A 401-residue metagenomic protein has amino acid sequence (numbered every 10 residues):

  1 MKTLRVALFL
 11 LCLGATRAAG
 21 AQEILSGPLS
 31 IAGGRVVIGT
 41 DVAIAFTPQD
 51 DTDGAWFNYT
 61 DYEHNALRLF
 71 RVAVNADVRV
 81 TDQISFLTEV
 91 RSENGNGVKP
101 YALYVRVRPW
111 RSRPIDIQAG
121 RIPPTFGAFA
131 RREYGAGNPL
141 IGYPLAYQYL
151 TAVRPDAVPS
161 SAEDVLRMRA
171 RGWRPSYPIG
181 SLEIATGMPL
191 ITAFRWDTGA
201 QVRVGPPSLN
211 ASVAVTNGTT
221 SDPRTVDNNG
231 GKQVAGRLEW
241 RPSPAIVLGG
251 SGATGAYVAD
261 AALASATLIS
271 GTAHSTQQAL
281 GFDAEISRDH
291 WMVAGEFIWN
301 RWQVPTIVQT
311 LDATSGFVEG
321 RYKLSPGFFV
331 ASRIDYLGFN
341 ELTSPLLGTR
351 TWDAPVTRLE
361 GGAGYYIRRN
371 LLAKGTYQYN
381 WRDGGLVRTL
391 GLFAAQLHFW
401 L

Functional and structural regions predicted by a protein language model:
M1-L8: Bacterial N-terminal signal peptides that target proteins for export
A15-T16: N-terminal signal peptide c-region/cleavage motif recognized by signal peptidases
I24-P48, Y62-T220, G230-K232, E239-V247 (+1 more regions): Outer membrane beta-barrel
D51, D61, L103-V107, R121 (+3 more regions): Outer-membrane beta-barrel pore domains
G54-N58: Short Gly/aromatic-enriched secondary-structure transition segments
G187-P189, S221-V226, G236-R237, G271 (+1 more regions): Short helix-to-loop capping/linker segments positioned immediately adjacent to catalytic or ligand/cofactor-binding
V215-A235, D383-H398: C-terminal/domain-terminus segments
